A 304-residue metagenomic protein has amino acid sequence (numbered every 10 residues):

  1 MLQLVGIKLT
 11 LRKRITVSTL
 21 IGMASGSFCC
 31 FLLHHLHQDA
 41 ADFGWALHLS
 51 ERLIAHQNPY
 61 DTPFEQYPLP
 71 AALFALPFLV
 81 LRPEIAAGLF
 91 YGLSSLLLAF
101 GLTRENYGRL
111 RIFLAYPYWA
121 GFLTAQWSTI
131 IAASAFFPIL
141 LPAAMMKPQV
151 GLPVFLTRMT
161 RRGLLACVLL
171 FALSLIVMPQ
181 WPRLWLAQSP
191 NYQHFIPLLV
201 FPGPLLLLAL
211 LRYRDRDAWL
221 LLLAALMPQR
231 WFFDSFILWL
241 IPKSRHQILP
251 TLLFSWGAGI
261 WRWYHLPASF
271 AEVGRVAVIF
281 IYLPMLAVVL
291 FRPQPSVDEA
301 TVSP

Functional and structural regions predicted by a protein language model:
L2-F137, L156-P304: Primarily membrane-embedded glycan-assembly and transfer machineries that use lipid-linked glycans
P142-T157: Internal transmembrane alpha-helix with an interfacial aromatic "cap," most often the third helix
